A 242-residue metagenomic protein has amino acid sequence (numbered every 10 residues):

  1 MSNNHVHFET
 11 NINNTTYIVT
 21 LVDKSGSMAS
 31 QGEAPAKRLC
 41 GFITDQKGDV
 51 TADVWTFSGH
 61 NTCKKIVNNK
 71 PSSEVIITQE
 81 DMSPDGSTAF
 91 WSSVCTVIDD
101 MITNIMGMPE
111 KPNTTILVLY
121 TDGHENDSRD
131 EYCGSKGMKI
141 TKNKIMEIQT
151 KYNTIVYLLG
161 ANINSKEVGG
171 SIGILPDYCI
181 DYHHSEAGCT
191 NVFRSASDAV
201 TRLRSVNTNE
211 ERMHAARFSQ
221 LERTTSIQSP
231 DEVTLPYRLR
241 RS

Functional and structural regions predicted by a protein language model:
M1-S242: Acidic, low-complexity intrinsically disordered regions
